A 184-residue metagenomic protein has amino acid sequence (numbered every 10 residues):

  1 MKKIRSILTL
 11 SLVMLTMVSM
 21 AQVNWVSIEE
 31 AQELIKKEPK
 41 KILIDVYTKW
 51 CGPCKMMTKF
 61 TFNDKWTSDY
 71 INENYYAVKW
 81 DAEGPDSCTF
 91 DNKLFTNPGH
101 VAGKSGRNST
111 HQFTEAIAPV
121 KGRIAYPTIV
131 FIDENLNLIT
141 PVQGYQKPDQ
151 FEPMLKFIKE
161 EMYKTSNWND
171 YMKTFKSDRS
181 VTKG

Functional and structural regions predicted by a protein language model:
M1-V23: Bacterial Sec-dependent N-terminal signal peptides
S19-L34: N-terminal "domain-start" segment that seeds a small globular fold
A21-Q22, M56, S105-R107: Short, flexible loop segments at the rims of nucleotide/cofactor-binding pockets, characterized by
V23-N24, K36, K40, I117 (+2 more regions): Non-globular targeting/processing and membrane-anchoring segments
I28-Q32, K65-S68, N72-T128, I132-T140 (+2 more regions): Thioredoxin-like thiol-disulfide oxidoreductase module
E38-K55, A77: Short active-site neighborhood of thiol/selenol oxidoreductases, capturing the structured segment around
Y47, T58, D81-G84, G144-Q146: A mature extracytoplasmic/lumenal domain signature
K49-N63, N135: Periplasmic/extracellular electron-transfer cofactor-ligation site, primarily the c-type cytochrome heme-c attachment
